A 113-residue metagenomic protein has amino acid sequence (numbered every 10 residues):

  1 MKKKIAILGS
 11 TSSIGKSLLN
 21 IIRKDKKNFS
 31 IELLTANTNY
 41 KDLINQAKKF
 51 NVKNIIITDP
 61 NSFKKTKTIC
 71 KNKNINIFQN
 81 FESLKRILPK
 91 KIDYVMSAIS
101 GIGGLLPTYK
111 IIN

Functional and structural regions predicted by a protein language model:
M1-K53: N-terminal Rossmann-like dinucleotide-binding module
S12, P60-N61, E82, S100: Short, ordered loop/turn segments at secondary-structure junctions
L19, L43-I44, L84, T108-I112: Generic hydrophobic/aromatic pocket-lining and core-packing "Φ" positions
Y40-L43, N61-T66: Short, charged/polar "capping" segments at the starts of alpha-helices and the immediately preceding loops
N51-N54, N72-N74, P89-Y94: Short acidic/histidine-rich motifs immediately flanking catalytic phosphotransfer sites in two-component signaling
I56-T58, N76-S83: Short acidic-hydrophobic, aromatic-tinged amphipathic segments that line or gate anion-handling sites
K71, I112-N113: Anion (oxyanion) recognition and catalysis
Q79-K110: Beta-loop-alpha module in the N-terminal Rossmann-like domain of NAD(P)-dependent dehydrogenases, especially those
